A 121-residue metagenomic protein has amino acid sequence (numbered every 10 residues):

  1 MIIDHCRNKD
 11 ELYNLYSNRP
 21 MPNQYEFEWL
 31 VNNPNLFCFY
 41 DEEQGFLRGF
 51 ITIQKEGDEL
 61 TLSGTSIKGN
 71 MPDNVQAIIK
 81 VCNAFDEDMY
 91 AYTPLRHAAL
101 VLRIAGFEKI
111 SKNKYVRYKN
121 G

Functional and structural regions predicted by a protein language model:
M1, N120-G121: Short intrinsically disordered terminal tails
M1-I2, P34-L36, F107-E108: Short glycine-aromatic motifs
M1-Y25: Short amphipathic alpha-helix that is part of the acyltransferase structural core
Y16-P20, P34, A105: Alpha-helix boundary/capping residues
L30-V31, C82: A generic structural signal for well-ordered alpha-helical segments
V31-D73: Conserved donor-binding loop and adjoining core beta-sheet/short helix segment in diverse acyl/aminoacyl transferases
E56-A105, I110: Acyl-donor binding region in acyl/amide transferases
E108-N120: Conserved catalytic-core motifs of GNAT/GCN5-like acyltransferases
